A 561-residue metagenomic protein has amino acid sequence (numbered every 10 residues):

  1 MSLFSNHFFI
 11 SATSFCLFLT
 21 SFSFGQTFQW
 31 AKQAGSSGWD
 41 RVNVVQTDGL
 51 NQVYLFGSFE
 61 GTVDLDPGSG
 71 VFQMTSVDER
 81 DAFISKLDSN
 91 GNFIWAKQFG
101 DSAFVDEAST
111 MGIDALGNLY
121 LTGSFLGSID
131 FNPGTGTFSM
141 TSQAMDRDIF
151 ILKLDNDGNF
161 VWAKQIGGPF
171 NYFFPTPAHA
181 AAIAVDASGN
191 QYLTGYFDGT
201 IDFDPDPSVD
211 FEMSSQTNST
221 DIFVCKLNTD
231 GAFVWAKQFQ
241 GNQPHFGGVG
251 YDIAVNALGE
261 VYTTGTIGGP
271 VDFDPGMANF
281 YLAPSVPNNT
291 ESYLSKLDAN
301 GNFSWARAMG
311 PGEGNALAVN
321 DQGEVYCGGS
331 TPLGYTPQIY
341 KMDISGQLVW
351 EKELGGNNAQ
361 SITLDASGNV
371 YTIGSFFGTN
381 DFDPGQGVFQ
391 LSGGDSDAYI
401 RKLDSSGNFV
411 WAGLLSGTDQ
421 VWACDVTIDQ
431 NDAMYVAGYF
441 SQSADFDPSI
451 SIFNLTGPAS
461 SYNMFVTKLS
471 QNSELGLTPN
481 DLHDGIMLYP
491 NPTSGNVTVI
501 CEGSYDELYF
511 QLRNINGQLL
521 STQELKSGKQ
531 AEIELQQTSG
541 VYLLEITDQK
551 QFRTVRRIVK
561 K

Functional and structural regions predicted by a protein language model:
M1-W30, L477, Q518: Bacterial Sec-dependent N-terminal signal peptides
S5-H7, F15, L19-S21, L50 (+10 more regions): Low-complexity, intrinsically disordered short peptide segments enriched in small/polar/basic residues
F8, D81, D148, R557-I558: Hydrophobic alpha-helical segments, especially transmembrane helices and their immediate juxtamembrane helical caps
F24-N480: A sequence-level/structural motif corresponding to short, flexible coil/turn segments enriched in small polar residues
K86-D88, K226, D298, D343 (+3 more regions): C-terminal outer-membrane/trafficking sorting elements
